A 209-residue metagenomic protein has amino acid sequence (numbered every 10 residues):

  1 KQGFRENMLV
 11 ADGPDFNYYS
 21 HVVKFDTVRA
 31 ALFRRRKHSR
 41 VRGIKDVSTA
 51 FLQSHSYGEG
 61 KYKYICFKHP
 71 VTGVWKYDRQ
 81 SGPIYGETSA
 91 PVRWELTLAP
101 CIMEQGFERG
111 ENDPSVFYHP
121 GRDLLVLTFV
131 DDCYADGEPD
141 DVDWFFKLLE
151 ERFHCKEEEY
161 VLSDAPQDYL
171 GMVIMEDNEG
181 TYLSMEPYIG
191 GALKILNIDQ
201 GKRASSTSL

Functional and structural regions predicted by a protein language model:
K1-L209: Long, low-complexity, charge-biased intrinsically disordered regions
